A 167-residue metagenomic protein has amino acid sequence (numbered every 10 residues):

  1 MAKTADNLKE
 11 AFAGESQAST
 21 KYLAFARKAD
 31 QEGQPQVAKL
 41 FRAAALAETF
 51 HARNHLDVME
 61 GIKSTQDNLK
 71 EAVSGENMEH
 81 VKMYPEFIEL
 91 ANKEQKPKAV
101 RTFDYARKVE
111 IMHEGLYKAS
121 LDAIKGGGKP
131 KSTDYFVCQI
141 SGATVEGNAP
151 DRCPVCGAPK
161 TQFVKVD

Functional and structural regions predicted by a protein language model:
M1-D167: Non-heme di-metal
